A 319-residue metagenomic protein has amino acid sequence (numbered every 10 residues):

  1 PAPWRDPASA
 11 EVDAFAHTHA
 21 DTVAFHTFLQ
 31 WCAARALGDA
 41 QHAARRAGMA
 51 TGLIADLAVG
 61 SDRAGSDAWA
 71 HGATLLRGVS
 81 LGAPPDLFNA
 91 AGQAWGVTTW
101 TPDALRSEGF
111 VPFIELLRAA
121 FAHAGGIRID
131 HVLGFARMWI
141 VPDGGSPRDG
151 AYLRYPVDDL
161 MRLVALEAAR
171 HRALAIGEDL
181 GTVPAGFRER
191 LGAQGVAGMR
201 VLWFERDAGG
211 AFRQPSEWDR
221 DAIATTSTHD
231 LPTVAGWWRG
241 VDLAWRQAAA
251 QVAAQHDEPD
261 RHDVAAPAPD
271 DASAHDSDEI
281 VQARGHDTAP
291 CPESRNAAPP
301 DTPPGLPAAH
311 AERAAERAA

Functional and structural regions predicted by a protein language model:
P1-A34, G38, G60-D260, P303-A319: Alpha-amylase-like alpha-glycosidases and glucanotransferases acting on alpha-linked glucans and related
C32-R46, G52: Active-site pocket-lining segments that scaffold enzyme catalytic pockets across diverse folds
T51-L53, A175: Hydrophobic beta-strand scaffold residues
D56: Ligand-binding beta-strand-loop-alpha-helix segment within the catalytic cores of soluble metabolic enzymes
D263-V264, A272, D276-E279, D287 (+1 more regions): Short hydrophobic alpha-helical segments enriched in small aliphatic residues
